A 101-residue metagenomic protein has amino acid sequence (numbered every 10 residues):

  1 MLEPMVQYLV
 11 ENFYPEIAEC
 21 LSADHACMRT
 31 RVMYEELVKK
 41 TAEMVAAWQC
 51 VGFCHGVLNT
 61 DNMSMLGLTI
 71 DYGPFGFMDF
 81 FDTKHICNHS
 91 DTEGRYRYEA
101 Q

Functional and structural regions predicted by a protein language model:
M1-H55, L66-Q101: ATP-dependent phospho-/nucleotidyl transfer catalytic cores
T60, M65: Catalytic-loop Lys-Pro-X-Asn motif of eukaryotic-like protein kinases
